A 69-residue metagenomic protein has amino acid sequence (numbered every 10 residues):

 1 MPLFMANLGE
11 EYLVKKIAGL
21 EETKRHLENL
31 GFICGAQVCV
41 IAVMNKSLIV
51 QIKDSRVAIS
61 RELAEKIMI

Functional and structural regions predicted by a protein language model:
M1-I69: Compact, glycine-rich, soluble single-domain proteins
